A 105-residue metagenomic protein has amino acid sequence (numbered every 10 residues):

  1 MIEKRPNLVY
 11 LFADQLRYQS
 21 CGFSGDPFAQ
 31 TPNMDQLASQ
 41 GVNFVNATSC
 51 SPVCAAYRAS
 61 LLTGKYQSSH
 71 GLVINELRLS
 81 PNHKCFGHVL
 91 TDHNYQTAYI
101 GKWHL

Functional and structural regions predicted by a protein language model:
M1-L105: Formylglycine-dependent sulfatase
